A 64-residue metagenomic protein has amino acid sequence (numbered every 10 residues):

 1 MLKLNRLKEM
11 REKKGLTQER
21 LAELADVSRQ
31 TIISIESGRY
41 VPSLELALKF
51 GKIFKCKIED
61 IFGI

Functional and structural regions predicted by a protein language model:
M1-K13: A short, Lys/Arg-rich alpha-helix, primarily the initiator
N5, G15-L16, P42-E45: Residue-level signal for the short linker/turn that defines the boundary of a DNA-recognition helix
E12, E23, K52: Alpha-helical residues within the helix-turn-helix
L16-I33: Short alpha-helical DNA-recognition segment
S34, G63: Phosphate-coordinating loops and pocket residues in cytosolic domains that bind phosphorylated ligands
E45-D60: DNA major-groove recognition helix of helix-turn-helix/homeodomain DNA-binding modules
